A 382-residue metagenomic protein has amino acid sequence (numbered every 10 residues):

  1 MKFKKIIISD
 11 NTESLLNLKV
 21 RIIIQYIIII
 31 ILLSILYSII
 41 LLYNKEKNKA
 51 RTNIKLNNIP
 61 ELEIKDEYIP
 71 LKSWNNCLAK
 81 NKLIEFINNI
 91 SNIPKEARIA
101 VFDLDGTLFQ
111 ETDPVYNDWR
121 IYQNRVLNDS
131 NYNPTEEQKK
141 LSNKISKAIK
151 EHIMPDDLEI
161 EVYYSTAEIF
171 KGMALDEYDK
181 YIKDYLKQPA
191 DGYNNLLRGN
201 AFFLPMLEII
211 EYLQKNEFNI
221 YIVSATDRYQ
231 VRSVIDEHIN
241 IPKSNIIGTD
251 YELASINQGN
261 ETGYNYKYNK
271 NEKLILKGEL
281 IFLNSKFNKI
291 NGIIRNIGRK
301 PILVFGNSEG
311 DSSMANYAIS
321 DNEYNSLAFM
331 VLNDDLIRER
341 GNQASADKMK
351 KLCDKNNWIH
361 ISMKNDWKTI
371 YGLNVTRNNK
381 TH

Functional and structural regions predicted by a protein language model:
M1-L18: N-terminal Lys/Arg-rich, disordered targeting/topogenic segments
R21-I22, N307: Residue-level recognition of hydrophobic positions within alpha-helical transmembrane segments
I22-L104, T112-D113, W119-I121, R125-Y132: Non-catalytic pre-domain segments flanking phosphatase-related domains
I54-P70, N81-I84, N88, N92-P94 (+1 more regions): C-terminal cap/substrate-recognition subdomain and adjoining C-terminal extension of metal-dependent phosphatase-like
C77, G172, F287: Electropositive phosphate-/nucleotide-binding environments in soluble metabolic enzymes
D113-G199, L204: A metal-dependent, Asp-based hydrolase signature
